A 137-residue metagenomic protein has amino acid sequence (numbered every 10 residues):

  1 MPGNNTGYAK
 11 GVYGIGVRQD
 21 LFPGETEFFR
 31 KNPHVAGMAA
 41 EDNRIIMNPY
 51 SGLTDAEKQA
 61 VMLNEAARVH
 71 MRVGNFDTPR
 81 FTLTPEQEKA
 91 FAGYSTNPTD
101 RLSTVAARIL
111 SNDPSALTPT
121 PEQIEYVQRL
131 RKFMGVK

Functional and structural regions predicted by a protein language model:
M1-G14: Zn2+-dependent metallopeptidase catalytic core
N5-G7, G37-M38, Y94-S95: A general structural signal for short secondary-structure junctions and capping/turn motifs
Y13-Q59, A66-R72: Active-site scaffold of zinc-dependent metalloenzymes
V17, F29-P33, A56, P79-K137: Metalloprotease/metallohydrolase-associated module, dominated by Zn2+-dependent proteases
L63-N64, P79: General N-terminal targeting signals
A67-N75, T84, S111: Active-site-flanking alpha-helical
